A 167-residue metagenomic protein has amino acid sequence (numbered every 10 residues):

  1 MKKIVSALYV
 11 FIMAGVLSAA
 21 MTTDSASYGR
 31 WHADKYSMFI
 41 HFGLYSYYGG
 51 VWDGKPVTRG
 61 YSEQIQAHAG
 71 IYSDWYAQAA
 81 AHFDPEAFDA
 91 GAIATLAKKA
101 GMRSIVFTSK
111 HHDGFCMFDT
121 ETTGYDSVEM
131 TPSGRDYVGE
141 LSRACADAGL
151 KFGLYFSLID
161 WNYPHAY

Functional and structural regions predicted by a protein language model:
M1-I4, A97: Positively charged n-region of N-terminal signal peptides that target proteins for export
M1-K2, I12, D34: Generic cytosolic/nucleocytoplasmic N-terminal low-complexity/intrinsically disordered segments
I4-V5, G43: Small/flexible residues
V5-S6, D113: Intrinsically disordered, low-complexity segments enriched in glycine/proline and serine/threonine
S6-A7, F39: General helical structural elements
A7-V16: Bacterial N-terminal signal peptides
A19-Y167: Mature catalytic domains of secreted/periplasmic carbohydrate-active enzymes
